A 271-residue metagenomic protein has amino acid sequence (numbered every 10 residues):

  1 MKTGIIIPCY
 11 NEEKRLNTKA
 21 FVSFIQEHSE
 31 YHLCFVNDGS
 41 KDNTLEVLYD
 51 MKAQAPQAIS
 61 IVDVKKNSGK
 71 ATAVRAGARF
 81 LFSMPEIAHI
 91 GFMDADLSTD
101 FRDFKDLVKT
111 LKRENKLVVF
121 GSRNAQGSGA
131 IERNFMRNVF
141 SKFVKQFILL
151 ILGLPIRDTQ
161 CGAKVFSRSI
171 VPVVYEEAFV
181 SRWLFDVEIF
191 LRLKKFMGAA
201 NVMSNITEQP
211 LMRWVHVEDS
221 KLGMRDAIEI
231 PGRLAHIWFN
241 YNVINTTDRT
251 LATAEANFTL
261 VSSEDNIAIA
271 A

Functional and structural regions predicted by a protein language model:
M1-T3, E177-A271: Hydrophobic helical membrane-anchoring modules
I7, E30-S40, V62-V64: Short beta-strand/loop segment that forms part of the nucleotide-sugar
N11-Q26: Short, well-formed alpha-helical segments that are part of the catalytic scaffolds of diverse glycosyltransferases
K14-T18, D42-M51: Acidic helix N-cap motif at the loop->helix transition within catalytic regions of sugar-transfer enzymes
I25-H28, A53-A58, P85, A199-A200: Short helix-capping segments at alpha-helix termini
N37-E46, L97: A conserved acidic beta->alpha catalytic loop
V64-F80, H89, F101-W183, V217-S220: Acceptor/aglycone-binding surface of glycosyltransferases and processive sugar-polymer synthases
E86-S98: Short beta-strand-to-loop acidic/aromatic patch adjacent to the donor-nucleotide binding site
